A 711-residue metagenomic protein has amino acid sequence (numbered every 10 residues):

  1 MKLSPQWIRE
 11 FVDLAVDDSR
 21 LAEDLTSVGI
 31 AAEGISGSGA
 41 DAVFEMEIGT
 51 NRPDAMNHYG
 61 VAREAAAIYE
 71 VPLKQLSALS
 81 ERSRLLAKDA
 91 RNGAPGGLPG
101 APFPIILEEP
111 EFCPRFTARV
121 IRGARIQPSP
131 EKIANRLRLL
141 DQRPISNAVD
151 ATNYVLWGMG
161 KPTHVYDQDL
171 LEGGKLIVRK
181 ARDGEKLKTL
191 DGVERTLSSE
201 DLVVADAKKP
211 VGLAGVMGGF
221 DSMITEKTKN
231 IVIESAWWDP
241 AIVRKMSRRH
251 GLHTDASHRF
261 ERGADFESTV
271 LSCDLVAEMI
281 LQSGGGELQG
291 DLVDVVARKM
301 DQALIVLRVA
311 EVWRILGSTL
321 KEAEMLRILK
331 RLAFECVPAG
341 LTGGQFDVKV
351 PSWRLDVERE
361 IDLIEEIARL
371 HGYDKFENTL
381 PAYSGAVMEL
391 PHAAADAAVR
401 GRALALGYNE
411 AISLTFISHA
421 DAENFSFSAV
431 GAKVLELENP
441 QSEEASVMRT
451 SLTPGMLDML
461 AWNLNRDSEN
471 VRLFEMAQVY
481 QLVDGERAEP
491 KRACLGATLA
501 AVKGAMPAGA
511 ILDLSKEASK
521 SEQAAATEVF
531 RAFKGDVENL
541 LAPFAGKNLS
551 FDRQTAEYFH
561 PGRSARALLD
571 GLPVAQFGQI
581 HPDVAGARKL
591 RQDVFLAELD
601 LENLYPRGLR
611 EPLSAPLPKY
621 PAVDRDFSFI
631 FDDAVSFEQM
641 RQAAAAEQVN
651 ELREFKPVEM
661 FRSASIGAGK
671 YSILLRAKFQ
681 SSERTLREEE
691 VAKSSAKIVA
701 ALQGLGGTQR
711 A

Functional and structural regions predicted by a protein language model:
M1-S80, L85, L98-S247, G251-Q289 (+1 more regions): Long, basic N-terminal domains or extensions that often function in RNA/ssDNA interaction or organelle/cellular
K2-I8, D41-T50, P114-R122, D255-R262 (+9 more regions): Short, hydrophobic beta-strand segments
K2-P5, S19-E23, K330-F334, D356 (+3 more regions): A carboxyl-terminal module marker
S27, V43, G60, E64 (+3 more regions): Extended, well-folded interaction surfaces typified by the phenylalanyl-tRNA synthetase beta subunit core
I35-S36, P72-S77, P144-V149, I280-V295 (+6 more regions): Flexible, glycine/charged-enriched surface loops at secondary-structure junctions
A42, A78-S80, G100, A151-G158 (+8 more regions): A glycine-rich phosphate-binding loop feature that marks nucleotide/adenosyl-phosphate handling sites
V71, S77, A207-R244, D274 (+8 more regions): Conserved alpha/beta core surface patches that mediate binding of polyanionic ligands
Q75-P102, G343, L512-A524: Intrinsic disorder/low-complexity segments
